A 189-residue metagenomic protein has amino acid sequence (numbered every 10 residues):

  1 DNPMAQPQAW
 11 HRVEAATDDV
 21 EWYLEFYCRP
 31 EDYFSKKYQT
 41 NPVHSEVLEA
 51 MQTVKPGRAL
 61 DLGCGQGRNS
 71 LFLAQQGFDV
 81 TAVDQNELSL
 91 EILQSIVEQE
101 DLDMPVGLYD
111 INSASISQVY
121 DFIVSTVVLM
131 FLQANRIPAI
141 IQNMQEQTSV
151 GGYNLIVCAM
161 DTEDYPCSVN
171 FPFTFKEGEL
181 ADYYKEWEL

Functional and structural regions predicted by a protein language model:
N2-W10: Conserved metal-binding segment of the jelly-roll/cupin
A9-W10, D18-V54, Q66-S115, L132 (+3 more regions): Class I (Rossmann-like) S-adenosyl-L-methionine-dependent methyltransferase catalytic domain, capturing the SAM-binding
G57, D121: Conserved acidic residues
L62: Conserved beta-strand/loop positions that form the S-adenosyl-L-methionine
V124: A conserved beta-strand element that flanks and buttresses the S-adenosyl-L-methionine
V127-F131: Short catalytic micro-motifs in class I SAM-dependent methyltransferases
